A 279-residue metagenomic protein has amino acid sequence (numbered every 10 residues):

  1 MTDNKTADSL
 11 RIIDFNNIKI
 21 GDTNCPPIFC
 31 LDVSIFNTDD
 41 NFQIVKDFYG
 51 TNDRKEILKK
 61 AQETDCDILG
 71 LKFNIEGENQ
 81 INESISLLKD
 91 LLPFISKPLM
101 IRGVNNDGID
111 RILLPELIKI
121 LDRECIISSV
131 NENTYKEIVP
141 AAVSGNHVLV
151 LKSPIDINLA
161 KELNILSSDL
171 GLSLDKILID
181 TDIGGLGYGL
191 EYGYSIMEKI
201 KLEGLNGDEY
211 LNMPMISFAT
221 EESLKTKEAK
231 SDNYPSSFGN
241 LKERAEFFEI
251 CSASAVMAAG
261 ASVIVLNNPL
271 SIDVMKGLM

Functional and structural regions predicted by a protein language model:
M1-I18, I264-M279: N-terminal charge/polar-biased segments
D3, N17-K19, L87, S167 (+1 more regions): Short, flexible coil/linker segments at or flanking structured domains
T6-K161: Active-site beta->alpha loop and helix N-cap motifs at the rims of alpha/beta catalytic domains
N133-L278: Catalytic alpha/beta core domains of metabolic enzymes, predominantly
